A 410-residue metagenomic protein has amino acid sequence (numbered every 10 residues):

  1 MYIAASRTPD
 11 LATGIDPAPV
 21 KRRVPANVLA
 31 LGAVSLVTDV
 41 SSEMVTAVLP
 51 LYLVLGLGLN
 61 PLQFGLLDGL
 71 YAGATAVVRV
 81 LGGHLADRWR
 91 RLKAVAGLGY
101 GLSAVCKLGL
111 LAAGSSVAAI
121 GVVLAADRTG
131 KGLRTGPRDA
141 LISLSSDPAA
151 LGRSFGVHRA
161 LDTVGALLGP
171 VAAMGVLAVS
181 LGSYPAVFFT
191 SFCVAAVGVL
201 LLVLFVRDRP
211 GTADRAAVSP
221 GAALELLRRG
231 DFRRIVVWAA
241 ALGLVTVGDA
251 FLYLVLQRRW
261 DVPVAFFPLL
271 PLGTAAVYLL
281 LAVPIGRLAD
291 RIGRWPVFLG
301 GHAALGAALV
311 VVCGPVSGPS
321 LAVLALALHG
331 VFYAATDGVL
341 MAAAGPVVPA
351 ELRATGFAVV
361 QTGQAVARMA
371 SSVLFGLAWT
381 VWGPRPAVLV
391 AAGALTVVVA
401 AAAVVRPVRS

Functional and structural regions predicted by a protein language model:
Y2-P25, D208-A241: Juxtamembrane intracellular "pre-TM" segments in multi-pass secondary transporters
V20-A72, F232-L270: Helix-loop boundary and gating motifs at the non-cytosolic
L36, C106, A118-R134, A240 (+1 more regions): Hydrophobic core of transmembrane alpha-helices in multi-pass small-molecule transporters, especially MFS/SLC-type
L51-G56, L168-A186, A370-P386: Transmembrane alpha-helix termini and helix-breaking/packing motifs in multi-pass membrane transporters
V78-R91, L177, L281-R294, W379-T380: Helix-to-loop junctions at the C-terminal end of transmembrane segments in multipass secondary transporters
A94-G109, F192, P296-V311, A392: Structural signature of the two symmetry-related core transmembrane helices
V123-V164: Cytoplasmic helix-loop-helix junction between adjacent transmembrane helices in 12-TM secondary transporters
M174, F192-D214, V398-R406: C-terminal membrane-cytosol helix-exit motif in multi-pass small-molecule transporters
